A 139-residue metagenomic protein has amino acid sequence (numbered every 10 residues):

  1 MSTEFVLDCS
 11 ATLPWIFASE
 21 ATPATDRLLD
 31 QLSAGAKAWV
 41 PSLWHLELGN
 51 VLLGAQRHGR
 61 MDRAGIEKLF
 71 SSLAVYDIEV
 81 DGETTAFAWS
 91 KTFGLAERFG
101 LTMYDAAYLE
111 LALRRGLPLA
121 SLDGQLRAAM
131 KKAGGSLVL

Functional and structural regions predicted by a protein language model:
M1-E4, L109-L139: Acidic, PIN/NYN-like endoribonuclease modules and their adjacent C-terminal/linker elements
M1-L43, A55, G59-E67, Q125 (+1 more regions): Short, well-structured N-terminal submotif of metal-dependent ribonuclease cores
L13, G49-L53, F93, L109: Amphipathic alpha-helical segments within well-ordered protein domains
I16-A18, H45, T85, E97: Short coil/turn segments
L43-L46, A107: Aromatic- and histidine-enriched alpha-helix N-cap/loop-to-helix transition segments that scaffold the rims
G49-E79: Active-site-proximal, substrate-binding regions of enzyme catalytic domains and RNA-binding/basic surfaces
V75-P118, L122: Active-site neighborhoods of divalent-metal-dependent phosphate/nucleic-acid chemistry enzymes
